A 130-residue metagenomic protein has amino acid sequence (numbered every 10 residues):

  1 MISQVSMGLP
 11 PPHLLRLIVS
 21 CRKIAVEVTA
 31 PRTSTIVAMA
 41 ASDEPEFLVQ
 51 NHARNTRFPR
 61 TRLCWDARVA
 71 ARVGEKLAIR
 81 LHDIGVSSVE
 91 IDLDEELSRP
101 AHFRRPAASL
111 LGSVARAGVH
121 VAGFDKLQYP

Functional and structural regions predicted by a protein language model:
M1-I24, P31-V37, L48-P130: Charge-rich, low-complexity N-terminal segments
E44-E46: Flexible, surface-exposed loop regions and adjacent strand-edge segments of Gram-negative outer-membrane beta-barrel
